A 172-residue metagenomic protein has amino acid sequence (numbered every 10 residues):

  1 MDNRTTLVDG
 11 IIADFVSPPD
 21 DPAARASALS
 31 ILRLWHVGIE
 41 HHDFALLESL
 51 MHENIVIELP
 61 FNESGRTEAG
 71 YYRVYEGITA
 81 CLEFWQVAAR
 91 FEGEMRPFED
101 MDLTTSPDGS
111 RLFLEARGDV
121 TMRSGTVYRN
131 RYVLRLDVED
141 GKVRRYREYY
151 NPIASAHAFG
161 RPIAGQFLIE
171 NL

Functional and structural regions predicted by a protein language model:
M1-E53, Q166-L172: Short, low-complexity N-terminal intrinsically disordered segments enriched in polar/charged residues
D2-G10, R111, R131-H157: Short beta-strand edge/turn micro-motifs at domain boundaries
W35, L47, I55, C81 (+3 more regions): Hydrophobic pocket/interface hotspot
H52-S110: A solvent-exposed, acidic/Ser-Thr-rich amphipathic alpha-helical stretch
F61, T67-E68, A154-P162: A short, polar/charged loop-to-alpha-helix boundary motif
E94, V120-R129: Short, cysteine-centered beta-strand-loop-beta hairpins and adjacent loop/turn segments enriched in charged/polar
F98-T104, R117-D119, R131-D137: Hydrophobic/aromatic beta-strand elements that line small-molecule binding cavities or substrate pockets in beta-rich
